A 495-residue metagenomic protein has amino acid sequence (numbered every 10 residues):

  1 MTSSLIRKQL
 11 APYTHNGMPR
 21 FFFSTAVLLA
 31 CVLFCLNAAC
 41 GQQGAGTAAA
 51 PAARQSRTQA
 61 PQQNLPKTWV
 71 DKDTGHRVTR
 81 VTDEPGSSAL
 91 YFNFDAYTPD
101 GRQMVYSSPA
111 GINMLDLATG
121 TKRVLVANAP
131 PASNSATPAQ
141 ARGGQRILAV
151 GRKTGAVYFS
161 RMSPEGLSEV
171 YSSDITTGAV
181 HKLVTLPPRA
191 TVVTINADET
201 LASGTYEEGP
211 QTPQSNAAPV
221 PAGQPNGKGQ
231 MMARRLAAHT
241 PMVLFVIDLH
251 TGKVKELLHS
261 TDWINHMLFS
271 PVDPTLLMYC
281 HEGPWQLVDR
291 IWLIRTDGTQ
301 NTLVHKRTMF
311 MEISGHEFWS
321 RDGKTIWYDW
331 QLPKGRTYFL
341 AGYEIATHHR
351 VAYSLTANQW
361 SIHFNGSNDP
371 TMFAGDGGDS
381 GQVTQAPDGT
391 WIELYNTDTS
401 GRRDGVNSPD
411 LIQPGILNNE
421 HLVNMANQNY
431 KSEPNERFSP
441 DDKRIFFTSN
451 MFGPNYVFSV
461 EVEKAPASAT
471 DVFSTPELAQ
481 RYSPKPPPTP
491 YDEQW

Functional and structural regions predicted by a protein language model:
P51-T79, A233-V243, N407: Blade/loop signatures of beta-propeller domains
A53-T58, M162, G204-H239, C280-V288 (+3 more regions): Short, conserved, GDST-rich strand-edge loop motifs in beta-rich repeat architectures
W69-A89, I416-V423: A short helix->beta-strand "capping" segment at the edge of beta-propeller domains
F94-Q103, A139-A156, V193-Y206, L268-L277 (+4 more regions): Blade-terminus and WD-like Trp-Asp/Gly-His loop motifs, strongest in beta-propeller folds
L117-G120, D174-G178, D248-G252, R295-T299 (+3 more regions): Short loop/turn segments that connect beta-strands within beta-propeller blades
P131, T137-V243, E256-H259: Asp-box/WD-like beta-propeller blade repeats and closely related beta-sheet repeat scaffolds
D329, P333-Y338, S354-I416: Loop/turn-rich, solvent-exposed surfaces of beta-rich toroidal or solenoidal domains
S432-W495: Blade-level signature of beta-propeller repeat domains, shared across WD40, Kelch, NHL, RCC1 and BNR/Asp-box propellers
